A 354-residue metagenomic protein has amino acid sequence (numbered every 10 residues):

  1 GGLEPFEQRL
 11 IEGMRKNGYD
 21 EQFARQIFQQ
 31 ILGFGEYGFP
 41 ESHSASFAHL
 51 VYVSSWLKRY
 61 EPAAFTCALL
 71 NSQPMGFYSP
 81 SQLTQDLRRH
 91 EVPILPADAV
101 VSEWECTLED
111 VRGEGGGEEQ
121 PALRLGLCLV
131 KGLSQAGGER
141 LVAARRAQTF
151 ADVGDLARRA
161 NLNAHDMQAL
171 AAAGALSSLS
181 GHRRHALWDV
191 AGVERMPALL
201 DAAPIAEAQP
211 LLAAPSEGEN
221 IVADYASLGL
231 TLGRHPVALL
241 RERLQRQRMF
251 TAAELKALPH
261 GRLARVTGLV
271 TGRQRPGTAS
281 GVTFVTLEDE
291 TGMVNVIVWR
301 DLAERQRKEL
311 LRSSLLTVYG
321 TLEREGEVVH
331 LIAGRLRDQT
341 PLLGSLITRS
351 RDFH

Functional and structural regions predicted by a protein language model:
G1-H354: Noncatalytic, beta-rich nucleic-acid-contacting surfaces in large DNA/RNA-processing enzymes
